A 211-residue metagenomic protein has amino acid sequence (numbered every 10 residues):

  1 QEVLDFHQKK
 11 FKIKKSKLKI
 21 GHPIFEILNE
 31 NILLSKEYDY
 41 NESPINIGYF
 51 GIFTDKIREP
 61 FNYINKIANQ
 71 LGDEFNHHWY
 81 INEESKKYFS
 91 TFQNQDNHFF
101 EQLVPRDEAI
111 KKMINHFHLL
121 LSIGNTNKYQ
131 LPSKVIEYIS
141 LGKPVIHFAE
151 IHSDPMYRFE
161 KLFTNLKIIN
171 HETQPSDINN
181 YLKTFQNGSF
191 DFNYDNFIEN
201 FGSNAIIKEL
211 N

Functional and structural regions predicted by a protein language model:
Q1-S16: A short, active-site helix/loop in glycosyltransferases that binds the activated sugar's phosphate group
E2, G21-I24: Carbohydrate-associated surface elements
P23-T91, L103-D107: Conserved catalytic-core segment of nucleotide-activated headgroup transferases in glycan assembly
R106-F117, S140: Short acidic alpha-helix that forms the nucleotide-activated donor recognition element in Leloir-type transferases
M113-Y129: Acidic donor-binding loop of glycosyltransferase active sites
L119-L121, E137, P144-E150: Short hydrophobic beta-strand element within catalytic cores of glycosyltransferases and related nucleotide-activated
I151-Y181: Change "using UDP/GDP/dTDP sugars" to "using nucleotide sugars
N170-N211: A charged, aromatic-enriched C-terminal amphipathic alpha-helix characteristic of glycosyltransferases across folds
